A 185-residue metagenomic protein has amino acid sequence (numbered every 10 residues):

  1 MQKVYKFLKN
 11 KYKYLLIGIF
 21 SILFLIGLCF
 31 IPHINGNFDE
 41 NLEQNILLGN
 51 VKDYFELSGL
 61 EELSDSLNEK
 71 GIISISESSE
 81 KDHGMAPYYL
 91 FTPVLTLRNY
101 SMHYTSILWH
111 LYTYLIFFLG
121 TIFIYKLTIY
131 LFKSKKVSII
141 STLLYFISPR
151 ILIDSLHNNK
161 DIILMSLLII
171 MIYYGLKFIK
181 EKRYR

Functional and structural regions predicted by a protein language model:
M1-N10: Membrane-interfacial, low-structure loops and terminal tails that flank and connect transmembrane helices in multi-pass
K13-E40, L48-S58, N68-S74, I147: Transmembrane signal-anchor helices characteristic of membrane glycosylation enzymes that use polyprenol
I19-L23, Y112-L115, K135-I151, I162-Y173: Membrane-embedded helix bundles of polyisoprenyl
N37, L156-I163: Short acidic/glycine- and proline-prone juxtamembrane loop motifs at membrane-interface regions of multi-pass membrane
E77-S101, L115: Short hydrophobic/aromatic helix or loop-helix immediately within or flanking a transmembrane segment in polytopic
H103, I124-I147, S166, K180-Y184: Transmembrane-helix signature of polytopic, membrane-embedded enzymes that assemble or transfer cell-envelope glycans
I107-F132, I170, Y174: Transmembrane-helix motifs of polytopic, lipid-linked glycan transferases
M171-R185: Membrane-interface transmembrane helices that cradle and orient dolichyl/undecaprenyl
